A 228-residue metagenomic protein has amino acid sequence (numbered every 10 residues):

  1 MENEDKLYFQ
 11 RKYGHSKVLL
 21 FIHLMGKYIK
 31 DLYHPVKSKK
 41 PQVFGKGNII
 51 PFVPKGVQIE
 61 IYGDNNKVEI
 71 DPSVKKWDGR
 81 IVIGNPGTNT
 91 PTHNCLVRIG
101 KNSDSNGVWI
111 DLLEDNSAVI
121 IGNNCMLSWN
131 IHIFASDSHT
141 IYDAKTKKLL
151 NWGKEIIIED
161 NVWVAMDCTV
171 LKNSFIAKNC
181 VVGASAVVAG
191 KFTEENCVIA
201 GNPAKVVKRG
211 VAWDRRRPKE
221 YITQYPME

Functional and structural regions predicted by a protein language model:
M1-A135, E155-D160, K178, E194-E195 (+1 more regions): Domain-scale signature associated with acetyltransferase and cell-envelope carbohydrate enzymes
E114, C168-C180, A186-A189: Beta-rich strand-turn-strand
S128, A165, G183: ABC-type ATPase nucleotide-binding domain
Y142-L149: Flexible, solvent-exposed loop segments that connect beta-strands
N151-I157, V170: Solenoidal tandem-repeat scaffolds enriched in leucines and small polar residues
W163, V181-V182, V198-A200: Short-chain dehydrogenase/reductase
